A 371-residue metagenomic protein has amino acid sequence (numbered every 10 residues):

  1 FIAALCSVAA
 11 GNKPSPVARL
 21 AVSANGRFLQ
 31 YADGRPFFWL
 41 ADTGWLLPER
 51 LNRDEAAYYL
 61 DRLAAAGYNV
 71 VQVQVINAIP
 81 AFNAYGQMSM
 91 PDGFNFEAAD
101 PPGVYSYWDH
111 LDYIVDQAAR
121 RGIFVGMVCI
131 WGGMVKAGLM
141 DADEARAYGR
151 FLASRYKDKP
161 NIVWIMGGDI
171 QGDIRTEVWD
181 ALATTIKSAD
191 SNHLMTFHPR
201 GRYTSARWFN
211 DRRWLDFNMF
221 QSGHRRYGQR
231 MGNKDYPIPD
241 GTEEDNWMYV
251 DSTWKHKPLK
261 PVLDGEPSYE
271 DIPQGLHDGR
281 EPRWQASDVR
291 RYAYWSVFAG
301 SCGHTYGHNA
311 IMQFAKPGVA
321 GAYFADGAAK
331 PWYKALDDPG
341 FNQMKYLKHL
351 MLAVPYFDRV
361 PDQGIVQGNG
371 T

Functional and structural regions predicted by a protein language model:
F1-I2, R291: Sec-dependent N-terminal signal peptides
A3-S15, R19: Bacterial Sec-dependent signal peptides at the C-terminal "C-region" and cleavage site
N12-K13, R35, P258-V262, Y269-P273 (+1 more regions): Aromatic- and carboxylate-lined catalytic core of secreted/periplasmic carbohydrate-active enzymes
V17, S23-Q229, K234-D245: Active-site mouth of glycoside hydrolases
M88-D92, A98, R280, S301-G303 (+1 more regions): C-terminal extensions
S191-L194, R212-G318: Catalytic-core region of carbohydrate-active enzymes that cleave or remodel glycosidic bonds
